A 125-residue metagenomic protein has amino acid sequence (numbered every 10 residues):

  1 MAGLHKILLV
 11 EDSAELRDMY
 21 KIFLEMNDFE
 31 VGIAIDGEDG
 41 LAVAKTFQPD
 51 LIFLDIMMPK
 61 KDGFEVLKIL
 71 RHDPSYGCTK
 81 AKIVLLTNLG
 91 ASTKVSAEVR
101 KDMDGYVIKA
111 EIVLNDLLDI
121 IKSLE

Functional and structural regions predicted by a protein language model:
E11: Conserved acidic carboxylate
A14-G32: Two-component/phosphorelay signaling modules centered on CheY-like receiver
I33-A42, G63: Helix N-cap/capping motif at the beta->alpha junctions
A42, F64-C78: Short amphipathic alpha-helix used as the core "switch/output" element in two-component signaling
F47-F53: Active-site beta3 strand of CheY-like receiver
M58: Receiver (REC) domain active-site loop signature in two-component systems and cognate sites in sensor histidine kinases
E65, L89-D119: Alpha4 helix (beta4-alpha4-beta5 surface) of REC/receiver domains from two-component response regulators
